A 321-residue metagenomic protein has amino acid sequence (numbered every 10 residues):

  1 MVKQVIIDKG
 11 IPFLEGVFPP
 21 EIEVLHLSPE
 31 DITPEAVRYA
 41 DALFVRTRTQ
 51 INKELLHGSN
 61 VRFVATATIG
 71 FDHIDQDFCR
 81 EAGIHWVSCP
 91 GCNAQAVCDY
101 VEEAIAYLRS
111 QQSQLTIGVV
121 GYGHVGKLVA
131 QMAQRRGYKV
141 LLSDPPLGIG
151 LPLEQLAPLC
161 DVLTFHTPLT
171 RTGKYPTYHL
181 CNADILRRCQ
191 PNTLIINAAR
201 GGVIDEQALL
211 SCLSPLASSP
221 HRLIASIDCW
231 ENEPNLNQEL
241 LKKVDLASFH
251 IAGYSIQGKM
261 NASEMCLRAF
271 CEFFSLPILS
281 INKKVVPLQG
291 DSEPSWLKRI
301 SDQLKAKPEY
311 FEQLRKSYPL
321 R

Functional and structural regions predicted by a protein language model:
M1-A40: N-terminal glycine-/charge-rich "phosphate-binding" loop or analogous flexible N-terminal tail
D8-L14, P29-I32, T47-Q50, D144-L147 (+1 more regions): Short, polar loop motifs at secondary-structure junctions
D41-Q112: Phosphate/diphosphate ligand-binding glycine-rich loop within oxidoreductases
I51-N52, L147-Q238: Rossmann-like adenosine-cofactor binding region
C98, L115-Q134: Glycine-rich adenosine-cofactor-binding loop
C98-Q114, R136, E264-E272: Oxidoreductase and adenylate-handling cofactor-binding alpha/beta cores
R135-L151: NAD(P)-binding Rossmann-fold cofactor-contacting core
N192, A199-R321: Rossmann-like dinucleotide-binding domain for NAD(H)/NADP(H)
